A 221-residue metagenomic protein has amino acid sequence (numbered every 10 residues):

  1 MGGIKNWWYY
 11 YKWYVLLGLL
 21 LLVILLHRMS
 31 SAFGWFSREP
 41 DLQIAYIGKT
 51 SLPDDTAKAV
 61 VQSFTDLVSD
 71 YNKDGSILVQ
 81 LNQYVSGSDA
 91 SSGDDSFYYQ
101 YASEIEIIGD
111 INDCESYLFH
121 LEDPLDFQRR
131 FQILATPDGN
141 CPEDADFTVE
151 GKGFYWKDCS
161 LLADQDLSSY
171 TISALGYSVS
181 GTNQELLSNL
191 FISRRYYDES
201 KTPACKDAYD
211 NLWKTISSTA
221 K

Functional and structural regions predicted by a protein language model:
M1-N6: Cytosolic juxtamembrane amphipathic/interface segments immediately preceding and feeding into a transmembrane helix
Y11-S31: Hydrophobic membrane-insertion alpha-helices, especially the h-region of bacterial N-terminal signal peptides
P40-T50: Short, well-ordered beta-strand elements
D54-S76: Short, polar/charged alpha-helical segment
S69-F97, G109: Acidic, glycine-anchored loop motifs typical of Ca2+
A90, S96-D166: Extracytoplasmic "Venus flytrap"/periplasmic binding protein-like
V179-A204: A bilobed periplasmic-binding-protein/Venus flytrap-type ligand-binding module shared by bacterial periplasmic
P203-K221: Surface-exposed amphipathic alpha-helical segments
